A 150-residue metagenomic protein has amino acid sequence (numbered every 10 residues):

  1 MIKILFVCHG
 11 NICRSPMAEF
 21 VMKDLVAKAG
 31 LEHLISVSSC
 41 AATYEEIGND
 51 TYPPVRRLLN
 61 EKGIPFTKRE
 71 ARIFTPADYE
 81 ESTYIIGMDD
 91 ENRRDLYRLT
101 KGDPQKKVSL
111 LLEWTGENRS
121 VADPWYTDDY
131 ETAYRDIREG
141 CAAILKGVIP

Functional and structural regions predicted by a protein language model:
M1-E81, K146-P150: Conserved active-site segments centered on acidic
S15, M88-D89: Replace "coordinates the UDP/GDP/TDP-sugar" with "coordinates nucleotide-activated sugar donors
Y84, D90-P150: Phosphate-binding/catalytic loops
